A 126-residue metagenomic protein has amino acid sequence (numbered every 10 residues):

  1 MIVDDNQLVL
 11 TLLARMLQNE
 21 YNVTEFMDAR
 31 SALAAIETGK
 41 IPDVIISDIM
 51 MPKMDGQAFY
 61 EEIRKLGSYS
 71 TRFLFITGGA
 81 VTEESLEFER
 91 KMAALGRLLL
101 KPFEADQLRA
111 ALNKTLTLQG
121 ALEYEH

Functional and structural regions predicted by a protein language model:
Q7-T24, A93: Two-component/phosphorelay signaling modules centered on CheY-like receiver
E25-V44: Acidic, metal-coordinating helix/loop segments flanking the phosphotransfer/catalytic sites of two-component signaling
E37-K40, E62-T71, K91-A93: Conserved phosphotransfer cores of two-component systems
D48: Active-site residues of response regulator receiver
M51: Receiver (REC) domain active-site loop signature in two-component systems and cognate sites in sensor histidine kinases
I76-G78: Hydrophobic/aromatic residues positioned on beta-strands within the core alpha/beta folds
L100-L112, G120: C-terminal output helix
